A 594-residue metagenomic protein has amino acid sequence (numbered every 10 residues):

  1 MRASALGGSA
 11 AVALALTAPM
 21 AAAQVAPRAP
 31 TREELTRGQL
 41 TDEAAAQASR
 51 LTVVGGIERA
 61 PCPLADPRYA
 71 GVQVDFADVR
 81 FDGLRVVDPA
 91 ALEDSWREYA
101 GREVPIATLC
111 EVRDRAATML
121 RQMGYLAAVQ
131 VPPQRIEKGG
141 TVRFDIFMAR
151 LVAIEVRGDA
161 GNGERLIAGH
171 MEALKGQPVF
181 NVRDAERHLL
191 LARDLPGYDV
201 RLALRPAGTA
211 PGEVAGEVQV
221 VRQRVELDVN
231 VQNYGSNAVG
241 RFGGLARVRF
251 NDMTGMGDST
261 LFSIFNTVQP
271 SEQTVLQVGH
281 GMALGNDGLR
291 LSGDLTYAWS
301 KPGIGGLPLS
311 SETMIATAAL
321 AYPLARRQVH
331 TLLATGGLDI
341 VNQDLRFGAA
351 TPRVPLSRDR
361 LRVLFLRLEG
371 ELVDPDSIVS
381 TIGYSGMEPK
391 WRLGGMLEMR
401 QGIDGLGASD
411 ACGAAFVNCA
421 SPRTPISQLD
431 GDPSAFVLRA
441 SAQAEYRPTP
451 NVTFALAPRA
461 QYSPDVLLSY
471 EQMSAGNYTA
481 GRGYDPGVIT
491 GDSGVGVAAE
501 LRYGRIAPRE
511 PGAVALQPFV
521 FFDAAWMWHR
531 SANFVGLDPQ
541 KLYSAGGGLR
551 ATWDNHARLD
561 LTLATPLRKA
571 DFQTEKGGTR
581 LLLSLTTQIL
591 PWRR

Functional and structural regions predicted by a protein language model:
Q24-G235, F265-T274, L438, P458-A460: Periplasmic polypeptide-binding modules associated with outer-membrane biogenesis and secretion
G71-V79, V220-G240, G244, G257-F262 (+2 more regions): Transmembrane beta-strand segments of Gram-negative outer membrane beta-barrel proteins
V200, V225-L227, T254-T260, N286-S292 (+6 more regions): Repeated loop/turn-to-beta-strand initiation elements of outer-membrane beta-barrel proteins
G212, G240-G244, E272-L276, E312-A316 (+6 more regions): Residues that define the transmembrane beta-barrel architecture of outer-membrane proteins
V225-G235, A246, G257-V268, L276-V278 (+6 more regions): Transmembrane beta-strand segments that form the barrel wall of outer-membrane beta-barrel proteins
G244-M253, T274-L295, E312-L324, L364-G370 (+3 more regions): Feature captures outer-membrane beta-barrel proteins of Gram-negative bacteria and organelles
A283, R290-Q461, D465-S469: Transmembrane beta-strand segments of outer-membrane beta-barrel domains in Gram-negative and organellar OMPs
G394, F416-R594: C-terminal transmembrane beta-barrel domains of outer membrane proteins
